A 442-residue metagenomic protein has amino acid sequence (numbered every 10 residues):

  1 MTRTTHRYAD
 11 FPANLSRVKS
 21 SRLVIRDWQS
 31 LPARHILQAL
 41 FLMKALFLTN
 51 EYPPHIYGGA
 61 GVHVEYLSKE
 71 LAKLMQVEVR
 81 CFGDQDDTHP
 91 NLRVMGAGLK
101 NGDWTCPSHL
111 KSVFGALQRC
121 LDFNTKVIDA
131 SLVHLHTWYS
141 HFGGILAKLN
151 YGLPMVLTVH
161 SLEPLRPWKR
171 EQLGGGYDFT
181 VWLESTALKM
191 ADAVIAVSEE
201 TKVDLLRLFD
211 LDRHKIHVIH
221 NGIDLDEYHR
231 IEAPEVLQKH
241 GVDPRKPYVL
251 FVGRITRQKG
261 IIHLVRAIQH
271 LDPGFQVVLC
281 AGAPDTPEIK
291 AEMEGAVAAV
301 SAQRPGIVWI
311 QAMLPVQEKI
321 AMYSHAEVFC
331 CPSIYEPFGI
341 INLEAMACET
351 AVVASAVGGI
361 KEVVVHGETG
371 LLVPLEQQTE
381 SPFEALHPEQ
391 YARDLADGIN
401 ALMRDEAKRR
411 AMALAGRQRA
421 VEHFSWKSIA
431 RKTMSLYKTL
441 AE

Functional and structural regions predicted by a protein language model:
V62, P247, F251, T256-H270 (+1 more regions): A conserved mid-protein helix/loop that constitutes part of the nucleotide-sugar donor-binding site
L153-P154, L165-T186: Nucleotide-sugar donor phosphate/pyrophosphate-binding loop at the beta->alpha transition of glycosyltransferases
E200, G222: Carbohydrate-associated surface elements
I223, Q276-E294, V308: Glycosyltransferase donor-sugar binding loop
K290-M313, Q317: Nucleotide-activated donor-binding/catalytic signature segment of Leloir-type glycosyltransferases, i.e., the conserved
A321-A326: Short alpha-helical donor nucleotide-sugar binding micro-motif in glycosyltransferases
V328, A351-A354, V364, L371-L372: Short hydrophobic beta-strand element within catalytic cores of glycosyltransferases and related nucleotide-activated
I334: Aromatic "clamp/platform" in nucleotide-sugar-dependent glycosyltransferases that forms part of the donor/acceptor
